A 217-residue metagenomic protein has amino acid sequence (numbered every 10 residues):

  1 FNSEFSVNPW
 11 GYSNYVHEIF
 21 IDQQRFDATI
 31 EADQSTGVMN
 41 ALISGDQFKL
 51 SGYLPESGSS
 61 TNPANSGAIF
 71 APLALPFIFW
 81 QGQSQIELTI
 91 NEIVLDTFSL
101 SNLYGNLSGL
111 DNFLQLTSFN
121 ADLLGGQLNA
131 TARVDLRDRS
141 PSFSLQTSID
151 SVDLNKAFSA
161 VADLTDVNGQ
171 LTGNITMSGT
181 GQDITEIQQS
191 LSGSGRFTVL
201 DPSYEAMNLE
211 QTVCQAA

Functional and structural regions predicted by a protein language model:
F1-D27, D33-S60, Q81-D96, Y104-A217: Small-residue helix/turn framework positions
T61-N65: Long, low-complexity ectodomains and other extracytoplasmic segments of secretory-pathway proteins
S66-Q83: N-terminal leader/targeting segments and the immediate start of mature chains
